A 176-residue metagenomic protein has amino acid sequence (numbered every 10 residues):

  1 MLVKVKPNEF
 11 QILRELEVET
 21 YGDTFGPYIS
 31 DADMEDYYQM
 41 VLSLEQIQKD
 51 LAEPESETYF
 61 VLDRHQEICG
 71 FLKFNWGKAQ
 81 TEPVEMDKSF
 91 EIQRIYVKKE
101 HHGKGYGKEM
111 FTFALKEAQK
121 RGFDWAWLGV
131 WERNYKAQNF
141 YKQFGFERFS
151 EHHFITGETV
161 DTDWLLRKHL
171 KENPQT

Functional and structural regions predicted by a protein language model:
K6, K88-F90, D124-Q138, K142-F144 (+1 more regions): C-terminal "cap" of GNAT-fold acetyltransferases
P7-F10, R14-P27, E35-E100, F111-F113 (+3 more regions): Acetyl-CoA-dependent GNAT
Y96, F146-E147: Short acidic-aromatic loop segments in the C-terminal HATPase_c
K98-E100, K104, E132-R133: Active-site acidic-Proline motif in GNAT/NAT acetyltransferases
G103-K116, N139-Q143: Conserved acetyl-CoA-binding loop-helix of GNAT-fold acetyltransferases
K104, R121-D124: Short coil/turn segments at alpha/beta junctions that flank glycine-rich nucleotide-binding fingerprints
